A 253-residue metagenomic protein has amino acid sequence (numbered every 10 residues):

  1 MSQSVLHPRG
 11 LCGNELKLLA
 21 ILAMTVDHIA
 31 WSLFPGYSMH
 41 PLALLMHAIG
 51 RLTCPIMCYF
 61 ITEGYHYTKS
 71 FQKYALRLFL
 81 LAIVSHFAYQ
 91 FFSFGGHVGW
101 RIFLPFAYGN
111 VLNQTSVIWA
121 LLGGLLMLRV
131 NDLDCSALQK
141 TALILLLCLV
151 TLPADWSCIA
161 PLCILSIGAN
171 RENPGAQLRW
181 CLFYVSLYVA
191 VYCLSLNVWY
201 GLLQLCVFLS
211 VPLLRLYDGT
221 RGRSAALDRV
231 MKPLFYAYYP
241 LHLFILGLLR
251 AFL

Functional and structural regions predicted by a protein language model:
M1-L253: Alpha-helical transmembrane segments and their immediate juxtamembrane cytosolic regions
